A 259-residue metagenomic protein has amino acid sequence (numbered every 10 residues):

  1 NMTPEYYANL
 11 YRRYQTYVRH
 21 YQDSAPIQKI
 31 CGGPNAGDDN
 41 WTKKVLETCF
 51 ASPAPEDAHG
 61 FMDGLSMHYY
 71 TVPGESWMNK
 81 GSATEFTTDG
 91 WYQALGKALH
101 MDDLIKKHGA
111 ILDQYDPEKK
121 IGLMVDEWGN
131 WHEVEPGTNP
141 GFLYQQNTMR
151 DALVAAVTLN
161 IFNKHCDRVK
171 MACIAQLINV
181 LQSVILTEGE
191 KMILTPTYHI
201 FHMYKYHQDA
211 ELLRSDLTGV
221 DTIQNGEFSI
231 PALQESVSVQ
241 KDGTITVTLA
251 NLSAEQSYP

Functional and structural regions predicted by a protein language model:
P4-T158, L217-S229: Noncatalytic carbohydrate-binding groove/subsite architecture in carbohydrate-active enzymes
Y69, K120-S238, D242: Aromatic/acidic polysaccharide-binding cleft in carbohydrate-active enzymes
E75, Q182, S257: Glycine/Thr-rich phosphate-binding loops of Rossmann-like dinucleotide-binding domains
Y92-L95, E188, M192, T248: Generic amphipathic alpha-helical segments used as scaffolds and interaction surfaces in large, multi-domain proteins
G243-N251: Short, well-ordered beta-strand segments enriched in hydrophobic/aromatic residues
S253-P259: Surface-exposed beta-strand/loop patches in extracellular or lumenal glycoproteins
